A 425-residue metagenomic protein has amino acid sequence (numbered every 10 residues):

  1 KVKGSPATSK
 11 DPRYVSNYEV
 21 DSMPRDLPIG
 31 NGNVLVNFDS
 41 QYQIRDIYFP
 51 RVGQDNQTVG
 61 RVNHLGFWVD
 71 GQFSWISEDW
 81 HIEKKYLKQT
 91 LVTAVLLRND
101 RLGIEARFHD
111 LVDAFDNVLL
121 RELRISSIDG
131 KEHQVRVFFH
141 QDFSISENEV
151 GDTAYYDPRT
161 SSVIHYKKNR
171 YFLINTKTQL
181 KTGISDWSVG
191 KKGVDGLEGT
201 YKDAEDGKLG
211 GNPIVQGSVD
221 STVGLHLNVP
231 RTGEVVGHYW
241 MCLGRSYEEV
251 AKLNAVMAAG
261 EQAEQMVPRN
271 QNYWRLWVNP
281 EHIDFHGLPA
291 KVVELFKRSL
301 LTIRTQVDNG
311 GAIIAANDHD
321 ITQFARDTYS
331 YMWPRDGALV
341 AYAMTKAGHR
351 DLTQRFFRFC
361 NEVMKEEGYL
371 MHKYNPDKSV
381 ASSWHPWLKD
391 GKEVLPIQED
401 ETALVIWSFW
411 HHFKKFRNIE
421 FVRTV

Functional and structural regions predicted by a protein language model:
V2-D100, K167, F172-K202, R269-L295: An extended acidic
V2-P6, K10, L96-R98, L102-D206 (+4 more regions): Polysaccharide-binding surfaces and accessory modules of carbohydrate-active proteins
N56-Q57, Q72, N99-G103, I128-K131 (+3 more regions): Short, solvent-exposed loop/edge-beta patches enriched in aromatic
K84, H133, L227-E248: Short Pro-Gly-centered flexible turn/kink motifs
K84-Q89, L96, G310-T322, M332 (+1 more regions): Helix-terminus loop motifs that line ligand-binding clefts
L209-V229: Short acidic, Pro/Gly- and aromatic-enriched capping/linker segments at domain boundaries
A251-N270, K291-R298, G348-V363, N418-V425: Extended, well-ordered alpha-helical scaffold segments
G260-I314, D318-H319: An acidic-aromatic substrate-binding cleft motif
